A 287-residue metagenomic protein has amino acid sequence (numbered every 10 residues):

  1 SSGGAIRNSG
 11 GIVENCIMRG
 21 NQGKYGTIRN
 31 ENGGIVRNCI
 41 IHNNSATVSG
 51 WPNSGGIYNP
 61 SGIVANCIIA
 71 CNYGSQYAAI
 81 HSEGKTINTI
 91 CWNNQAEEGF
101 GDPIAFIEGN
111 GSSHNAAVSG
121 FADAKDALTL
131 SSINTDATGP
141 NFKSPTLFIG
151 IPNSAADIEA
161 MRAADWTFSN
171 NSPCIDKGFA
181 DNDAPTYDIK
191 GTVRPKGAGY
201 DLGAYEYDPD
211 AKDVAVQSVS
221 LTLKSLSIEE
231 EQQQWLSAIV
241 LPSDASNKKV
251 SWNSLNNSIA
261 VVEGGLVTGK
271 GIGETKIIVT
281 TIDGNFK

Functional and structural regions predicted by a protein language model:
S1-S169: Predominantly extracellular beta-rich ligand-binding scaffolds that present long acidic/polar faces for carbohydrate
A46, F179-D183, L226: Generic structural signal for secondary-structure transition and capping sites
E83, N88, N171, D183 (+3 more regions): Conserved beta-strand and immediately adjacent loop positions that scaffold enzyme active sites
G139, D165, G199, S218 (+1 more regions): A residue-level signal for beta-strand positions that form part of recognition/binding surfaces within mature
D165, S169-K212: Surface beta-loop-beta hairpin patches that serve as ligand-binding interfaces in beta-rich domains
K212-K287: Extracytoplasmic soluble-region selector
